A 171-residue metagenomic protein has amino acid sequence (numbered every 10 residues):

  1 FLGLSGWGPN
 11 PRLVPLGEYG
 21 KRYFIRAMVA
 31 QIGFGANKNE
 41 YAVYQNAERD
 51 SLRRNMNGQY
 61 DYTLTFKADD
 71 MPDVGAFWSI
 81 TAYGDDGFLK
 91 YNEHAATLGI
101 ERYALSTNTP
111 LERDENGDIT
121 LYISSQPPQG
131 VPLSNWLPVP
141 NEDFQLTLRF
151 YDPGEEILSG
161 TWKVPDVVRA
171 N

Functional and structural regions predicted by a protein language model:
F1-N171: A compositional/structural signature for long, glycine/proline-rich flexible linkers and loops on extracytoplasmic
